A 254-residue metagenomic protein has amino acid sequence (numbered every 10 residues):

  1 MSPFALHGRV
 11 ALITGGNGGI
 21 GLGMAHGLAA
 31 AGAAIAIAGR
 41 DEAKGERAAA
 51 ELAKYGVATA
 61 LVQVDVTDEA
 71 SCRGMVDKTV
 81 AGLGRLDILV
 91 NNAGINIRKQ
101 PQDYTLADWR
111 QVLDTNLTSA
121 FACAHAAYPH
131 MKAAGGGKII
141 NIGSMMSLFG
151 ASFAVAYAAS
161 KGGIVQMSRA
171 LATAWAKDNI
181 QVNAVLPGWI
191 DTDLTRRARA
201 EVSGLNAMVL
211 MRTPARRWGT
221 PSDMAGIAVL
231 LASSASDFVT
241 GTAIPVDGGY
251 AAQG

Functional and structural regions predicted by a protein language model:
M1-F4, F149, V229, T240-G254: Short C-terminal tail/terminal secondary-structure segment of NAD(P)H-dependent dehydrogenase/reductase domains
V10, N17-G19, D41: Conserved glycine-rich cofactor-binding loop
C72, Q100-P101, T105-L113, L205 (+1 more regions): Substrate-binding pocket helix/loop in short-chain dehydrogenase/reductase
V90, A176, Q181, V239-G241: Short, small/polar-rich loop/turn modules that mediate ligand/substrate recognition or access, typified
A124, S160, S168: Active-site helix of classical SDR
P129, T173-K177, D237: Alpha-helical segment proximal to the catalytic Tyr-Lys
S144: Residue(s) in the substrate-gating loop at a strand-loop-helix junction that position the organic substrate next
